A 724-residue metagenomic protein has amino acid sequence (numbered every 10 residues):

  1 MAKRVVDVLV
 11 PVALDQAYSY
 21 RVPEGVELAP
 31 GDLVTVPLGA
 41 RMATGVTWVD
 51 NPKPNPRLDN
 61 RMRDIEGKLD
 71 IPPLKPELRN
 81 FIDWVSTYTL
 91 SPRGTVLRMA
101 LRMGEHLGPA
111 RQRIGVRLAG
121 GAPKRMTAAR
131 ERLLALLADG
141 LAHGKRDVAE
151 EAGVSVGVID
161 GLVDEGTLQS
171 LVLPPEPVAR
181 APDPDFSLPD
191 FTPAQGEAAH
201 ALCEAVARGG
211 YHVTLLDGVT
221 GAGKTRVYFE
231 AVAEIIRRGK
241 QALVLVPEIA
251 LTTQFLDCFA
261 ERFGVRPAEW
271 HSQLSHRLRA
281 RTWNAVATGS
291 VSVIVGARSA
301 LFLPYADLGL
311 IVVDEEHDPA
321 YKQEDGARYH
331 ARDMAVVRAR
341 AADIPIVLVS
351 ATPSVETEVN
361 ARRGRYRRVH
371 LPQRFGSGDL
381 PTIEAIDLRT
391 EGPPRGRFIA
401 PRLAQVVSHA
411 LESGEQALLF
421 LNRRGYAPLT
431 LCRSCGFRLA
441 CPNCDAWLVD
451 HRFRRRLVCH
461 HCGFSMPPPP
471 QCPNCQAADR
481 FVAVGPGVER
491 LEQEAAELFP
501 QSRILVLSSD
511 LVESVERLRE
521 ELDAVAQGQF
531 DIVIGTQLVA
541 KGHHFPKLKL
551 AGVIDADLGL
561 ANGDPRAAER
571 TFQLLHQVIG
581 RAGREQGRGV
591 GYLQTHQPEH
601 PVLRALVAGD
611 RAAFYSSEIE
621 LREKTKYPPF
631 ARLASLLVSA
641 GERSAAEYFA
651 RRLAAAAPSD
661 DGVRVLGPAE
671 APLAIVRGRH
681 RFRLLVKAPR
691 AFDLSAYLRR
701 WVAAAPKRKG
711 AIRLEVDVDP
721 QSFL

Functional and structural regions predicted by a protein language model:
M1-S350, T357, R362-G378, L411-E412 (+4 more regions): Accessory, non-ATPase domains that flank or precede helicase/AAA+ motor cores in DNA-metabolism machines
R98-K124, E384, R389, F437-A440 (+6 more regions): Accessory helical-bundle/CTD segments and flexible terminal tails appended to RecA-like ATPase motors
L243, F263-L274, P442-N443, V449 (+3 more regions): Conserved RecA-like helicase motor-core motifs
P247-T253, A268-R281, G296-F302, R423-R424 (+5 more regions): Conserved helicase motor
P267-H276, D318-Y329, R389-R397, R480-V484 (+2 more regions): Flexible beta-alpha connector loops of hexameric P-loop NTPases
V337-A341, P345-L348, S354-R433: Conserved interdomain linker/interface between the two RecA-like ATPase lobes of SF2 helicase motors
L403, L411-E497: Cys/His-rich short segments
V458-P546: Long, charge-rich boundary regions
